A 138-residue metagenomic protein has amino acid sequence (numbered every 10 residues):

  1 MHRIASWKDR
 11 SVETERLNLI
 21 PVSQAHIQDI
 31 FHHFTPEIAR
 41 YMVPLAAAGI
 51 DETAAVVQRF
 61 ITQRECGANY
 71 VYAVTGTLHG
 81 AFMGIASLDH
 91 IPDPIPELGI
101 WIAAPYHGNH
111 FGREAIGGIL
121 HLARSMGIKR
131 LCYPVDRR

Functional and structural regions predicted by a protein language model:
M1-R40, Q58, V71-R138: Acyl-donor (CoA/ACP) binding surface of acyl/acetyltransferases
Y41-A46: Short histidine-centered catalytic/ligand-binding loop motif
A47-I50, N109: Short, solvent-exposed loop/helix junctions and linker helices that flank or host conserved functional motifs
G49-A68: Active-site rim helix/loop that mediates acceptor-substrate recognition in acyltransferases
